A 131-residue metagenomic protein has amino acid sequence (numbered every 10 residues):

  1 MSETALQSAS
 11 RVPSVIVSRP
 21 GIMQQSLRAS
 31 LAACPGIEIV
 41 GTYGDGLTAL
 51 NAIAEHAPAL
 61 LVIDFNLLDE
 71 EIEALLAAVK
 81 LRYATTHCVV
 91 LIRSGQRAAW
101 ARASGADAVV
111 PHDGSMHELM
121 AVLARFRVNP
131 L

Functional and structural regions predicted by a protein language model:
M1-V15, M23, E118-L131: Non-catalytic signal-transmission and effector/linker regions of two-component phosphorelay proteins
R11-M23, L27-L31, L61: Conserved acidic segment of CheY-like receiver
I37-G44: Short hydrophobic/Thr-rich beta-strand motif most characteristic of the beta2 strand and flanking loop of CheY-like
G44-L60: Acidic, metal-coordinating helix/loop segments flanking the phosphotransfer/catalytic sites of two-component signaling
G46, V62-V79: Conserved phosphotransfer microenvironments
A54-H56, V79-T85, S104: Conserved phosphotransfer cores of two-component systems
A74, V90-V110: Alpha4 helix (beta4-alpha4-beta5 surface) of REC/receiver domains from two-component response regulators
D113-G114: Hydrophobic/aromatic docking surface of two-component receiver
